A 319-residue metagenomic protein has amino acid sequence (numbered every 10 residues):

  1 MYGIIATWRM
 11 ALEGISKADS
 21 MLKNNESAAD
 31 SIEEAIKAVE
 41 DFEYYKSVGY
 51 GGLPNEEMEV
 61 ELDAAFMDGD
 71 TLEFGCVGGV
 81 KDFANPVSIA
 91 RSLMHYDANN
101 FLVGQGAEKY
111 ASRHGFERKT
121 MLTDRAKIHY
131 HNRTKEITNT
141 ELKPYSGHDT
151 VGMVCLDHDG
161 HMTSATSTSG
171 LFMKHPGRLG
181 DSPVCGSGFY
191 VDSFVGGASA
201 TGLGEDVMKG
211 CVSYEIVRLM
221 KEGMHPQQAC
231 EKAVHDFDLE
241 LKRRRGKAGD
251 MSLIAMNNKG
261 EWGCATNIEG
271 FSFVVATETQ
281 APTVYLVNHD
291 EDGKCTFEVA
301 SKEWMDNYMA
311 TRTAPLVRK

Functional and structural regions predicted by a protein language model:
M1-K319: Alpha/propeptide regions of enzymes that mature by internal proteolysis
